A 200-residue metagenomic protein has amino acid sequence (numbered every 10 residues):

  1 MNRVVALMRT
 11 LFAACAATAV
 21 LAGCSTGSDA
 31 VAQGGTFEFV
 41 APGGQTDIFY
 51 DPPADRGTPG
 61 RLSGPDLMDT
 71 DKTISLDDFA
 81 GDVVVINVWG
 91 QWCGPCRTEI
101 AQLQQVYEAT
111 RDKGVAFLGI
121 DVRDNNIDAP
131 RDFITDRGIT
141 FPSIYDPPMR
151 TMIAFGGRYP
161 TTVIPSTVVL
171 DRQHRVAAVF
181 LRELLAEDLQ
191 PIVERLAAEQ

Functional and structural regions predicted by a protein language model:
M1-P65, Q200: N-terminal targeting signals for export/organelle localization
G60, V84, I164-P165: Short loop/turn microsegments at loop-to-beta-strand junctions
D66-M68, L170-D171: Short, acidic, Ser/Thr-enriched surface-loop or helix-capping motifs
T70-K72, R175: Residue-level signal for well-ordered, solvent-exposed loop/turn and beta-edge residues enriched in charged/polar side
I74-R97, L103, F117: Short active-site neighborhood of thiol/selenol oxidoreductases, capturing the structured segment around
V88-G90, I120-R123, D146-P147, R182-E183: Active-site-proximal beta-strand/loop segments in catalytic clefts of secreted hydrolases
R97-R137, P147-A154: Structural microenvironment flanking redox-active thiols in thiol-disulfide oxidoreductases
D132-T140, D146-A198: Thiol/disulfide oxidoreductase modules built on the thioredoxin-like
